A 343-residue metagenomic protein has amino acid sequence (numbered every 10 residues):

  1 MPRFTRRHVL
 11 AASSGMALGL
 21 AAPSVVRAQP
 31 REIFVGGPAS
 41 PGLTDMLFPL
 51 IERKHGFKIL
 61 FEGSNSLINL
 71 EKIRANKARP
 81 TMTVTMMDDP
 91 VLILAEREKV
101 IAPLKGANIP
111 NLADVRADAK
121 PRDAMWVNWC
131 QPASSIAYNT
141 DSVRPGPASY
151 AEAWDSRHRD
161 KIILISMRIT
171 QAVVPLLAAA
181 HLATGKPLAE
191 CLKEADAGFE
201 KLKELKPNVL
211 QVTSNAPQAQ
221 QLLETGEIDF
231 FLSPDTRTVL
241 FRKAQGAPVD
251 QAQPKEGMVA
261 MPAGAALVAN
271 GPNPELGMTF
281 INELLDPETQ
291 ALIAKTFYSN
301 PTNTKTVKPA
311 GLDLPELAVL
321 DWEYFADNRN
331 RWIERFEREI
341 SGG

Functional and structural regions predicted by a protein language model:
M1-A17: N-terminal secretory signal peptides and thylakoid transit peptides that target proteins across membranes
Q29-I93: Early extracytoplasmic/lumenal segment of secretory-pathway proteins
P38-D45, T81-M82, M86-L210, S214-E224: Extracytoplasmic ligand-binding site segments that recognize negatively charged/polar headgroups
P90-L94, E224, D229-P248: A ligand-binding cleft/hinge motif common to bilobed small-molecule-binding domains
D114, P132, D196-L205, D235 (+1 more regions): Periplasmic-binding protein-like
S135-S142, A180-A183, M261-L276, E283 (+1 more regions): A bilobed periplasmic-binding-protein/Venus flytrap-type ligand-binding module shared by bacterial periplasmic
D160-Q171, L284-V307: Periplasmic-binding protein-like
A197, P301-G343: An extracytoplasmic/periplasmic, membrane-proximal ligand-sensing/linker region
